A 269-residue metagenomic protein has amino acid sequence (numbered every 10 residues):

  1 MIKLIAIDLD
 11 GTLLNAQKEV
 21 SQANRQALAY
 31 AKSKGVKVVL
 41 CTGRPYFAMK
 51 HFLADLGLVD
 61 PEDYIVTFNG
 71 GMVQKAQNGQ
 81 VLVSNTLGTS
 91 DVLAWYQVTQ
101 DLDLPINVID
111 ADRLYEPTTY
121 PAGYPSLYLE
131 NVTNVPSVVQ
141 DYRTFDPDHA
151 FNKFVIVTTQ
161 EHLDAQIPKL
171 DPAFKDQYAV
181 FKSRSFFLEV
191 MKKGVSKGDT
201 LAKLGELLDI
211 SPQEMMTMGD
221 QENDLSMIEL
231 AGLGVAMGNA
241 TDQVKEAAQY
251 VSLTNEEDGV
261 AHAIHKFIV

Functional and structural regions predicted by a protein language model:
M1-L4, S21, E189-V269: Mg2+-dependent phosphoryl-transfer enzymes with acidic/Ser/Thr/Gly-rich catalytic loops
K3-Q17: Asp-based phosphoryl-transfer active-site loop
S21, Y46-F47, T89-V92, L114 (+5 more regions): Alpha-helix N-cap/helix-start and coil->helix boundary motif
Q22-A122: Active-site phosphate-binding/coordination module
N24, M49-L53, Q166, L170 (+3 more regions): Hydrophobic packing residues within well-ordered alpha-helices of enzyme cores
A31, T42, N69, F154 (+3 more regions): Residue-level signal for inorganic ion chemistry
P61, N69, F174-D176, L230-A231 (+1 more regions): Short, structured coil segments at secondary-structure junctions
V98, L102-M218: Conserved acidic, metal-coordinating active-site core of Asp-based, Mg2+-dependent phosphoryl-transfer enzymes
